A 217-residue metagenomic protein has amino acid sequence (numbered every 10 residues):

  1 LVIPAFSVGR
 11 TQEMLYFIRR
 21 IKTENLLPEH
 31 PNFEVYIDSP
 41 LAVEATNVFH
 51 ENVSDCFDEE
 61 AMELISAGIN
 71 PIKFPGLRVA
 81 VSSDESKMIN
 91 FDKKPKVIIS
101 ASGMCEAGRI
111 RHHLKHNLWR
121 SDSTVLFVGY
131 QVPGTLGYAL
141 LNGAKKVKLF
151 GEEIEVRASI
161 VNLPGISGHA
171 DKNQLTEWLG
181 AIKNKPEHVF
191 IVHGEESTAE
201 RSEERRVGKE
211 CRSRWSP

Functional and structural regions predicted by a protein language model:
L1-R206, R212-R214: Acidic/His-rich, metal-assisted hydrolase cores and their charged scaffolds
P217: Serine endopeptidase catalytic core focused on the charge-relay Asp
